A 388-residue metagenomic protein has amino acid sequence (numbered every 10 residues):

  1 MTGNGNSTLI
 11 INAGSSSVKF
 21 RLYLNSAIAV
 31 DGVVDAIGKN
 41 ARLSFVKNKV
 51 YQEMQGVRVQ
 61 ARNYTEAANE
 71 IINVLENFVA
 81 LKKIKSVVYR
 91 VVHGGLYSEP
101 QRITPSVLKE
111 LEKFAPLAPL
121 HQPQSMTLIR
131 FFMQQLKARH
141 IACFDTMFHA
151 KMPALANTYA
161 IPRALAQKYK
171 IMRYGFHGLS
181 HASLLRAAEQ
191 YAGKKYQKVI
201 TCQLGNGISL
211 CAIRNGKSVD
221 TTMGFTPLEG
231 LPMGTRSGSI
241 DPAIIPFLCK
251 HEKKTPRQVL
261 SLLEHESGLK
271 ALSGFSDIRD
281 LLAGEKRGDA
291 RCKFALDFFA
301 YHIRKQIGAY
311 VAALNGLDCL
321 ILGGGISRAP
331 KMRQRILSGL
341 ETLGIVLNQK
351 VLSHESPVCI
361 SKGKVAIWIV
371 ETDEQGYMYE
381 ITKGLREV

Functional and structural regions predicted by a protein language model:
G3-L9: Extreme N-terminal starter segment of soluble prokaryotic enzymes
S16-A61: Short glycine-rich, Thr/Ser-proximal phosphate-binding strand/loop in the N-terminal lobe of ATP-dependent enzymes
I72-H121, R139-I141, M147-A156: Short beta-strand-loop/turn "lid" adjacent to the catalytic site in phosphate-handling enzymes
K151-L248: Glycine-rich phosphate-binding loop of actin/hexokinase-like ATP-binding domains
L184-A187, Y191, F294-N315: Phosphate/ATP-binding catalytic cores across multiple sugar-kinase/actin-like superfamilies, primarily ASKHA
H251-A295: A mobile "lid/hinge" subdomain adjacent to the ATP/sugar-phosphate binding pocket shared across diverse ATP-dependent
D318-L340: Glycine-rich phosphate-binding loops at beta-strand->alpha-helix junctions
S327, E341, N348-V388: Glycine-rich phosphate-binding/hydrolytic loop that grips phosphoryl groups
